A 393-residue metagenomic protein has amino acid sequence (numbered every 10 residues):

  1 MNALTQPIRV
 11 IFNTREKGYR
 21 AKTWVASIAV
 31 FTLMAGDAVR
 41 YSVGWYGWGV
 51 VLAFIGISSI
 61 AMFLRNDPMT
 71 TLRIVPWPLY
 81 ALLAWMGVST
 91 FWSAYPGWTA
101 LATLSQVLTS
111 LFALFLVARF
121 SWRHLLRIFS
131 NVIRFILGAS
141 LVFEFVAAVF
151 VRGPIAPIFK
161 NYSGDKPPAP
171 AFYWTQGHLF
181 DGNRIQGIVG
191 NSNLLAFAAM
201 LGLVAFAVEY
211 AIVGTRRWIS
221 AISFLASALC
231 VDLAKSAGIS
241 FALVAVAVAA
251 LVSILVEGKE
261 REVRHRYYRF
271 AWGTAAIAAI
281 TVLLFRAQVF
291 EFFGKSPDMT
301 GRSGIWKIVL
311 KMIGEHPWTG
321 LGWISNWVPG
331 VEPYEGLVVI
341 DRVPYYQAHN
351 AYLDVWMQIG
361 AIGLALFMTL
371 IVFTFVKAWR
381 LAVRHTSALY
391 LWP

Functional and structural regions predicted by a protein language model:
M1-V88: Transmembrane signal-anchor hairpin modules in multi-pass inner-membrane enzymes, especially those that act on
I28-L33, Y346, K377-P393: Loop-to-helix entry and N-terminal half of a specific, functionally important transmembrane alpha helix in multi-pass
A53-N66, G202-A211, I362-V383: Hydrophobic, aromatic-rich transmembrane alpha-helices and their immediate juxtamembrane boundary segments
A94-V149: Transmembrane alpha-helical segments and their membrane-water interfaces
R123-I133, R217-I219, G258-T274: Membrane-interfacial entry segments at the cytosolic side of transmembrane helices
S130-S253: Alpha-helical transmembrane segments of multi-pass inner-membrane proteins
V142, V146-V151, L251-P297, G314-E315: A membrane-periplasm/extracellular boundary helix in multi-pass inner-membrane enzymes that assemble envelope glycans
V289-K311, E315, T319-I359, A378-A382: Long extracytoplasmic/lumenal interhelical loops at the membrane interface of multi-pass membrane proteins
